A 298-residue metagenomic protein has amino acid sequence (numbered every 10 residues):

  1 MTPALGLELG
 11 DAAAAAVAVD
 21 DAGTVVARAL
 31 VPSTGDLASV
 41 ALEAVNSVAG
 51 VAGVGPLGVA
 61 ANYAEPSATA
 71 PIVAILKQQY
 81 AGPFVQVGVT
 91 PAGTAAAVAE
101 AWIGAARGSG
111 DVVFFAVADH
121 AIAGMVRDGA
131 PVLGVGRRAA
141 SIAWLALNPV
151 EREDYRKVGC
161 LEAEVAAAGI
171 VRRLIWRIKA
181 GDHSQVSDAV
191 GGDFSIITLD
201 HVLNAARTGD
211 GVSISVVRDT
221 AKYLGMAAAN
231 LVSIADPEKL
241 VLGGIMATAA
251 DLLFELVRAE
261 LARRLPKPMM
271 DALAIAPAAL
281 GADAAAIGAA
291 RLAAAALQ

Functional and structural regions predicted by a protein language model:
M1-P56, S67-A70, A74-V85, A99-S109 (+1 more regions): ATP-binding/phosphotransfer module of carbohydrate and carboxylate kinases, centering on a glycine-rich
A4-E8, P56-A60, D111-A116, I122-G124: Short glycine-aspartate micro-motif
L57-A61, V73-Y80, V87, V135-R137 (+1 more regions): Generic low-polarity alpha-helical segments
G58, G124, A140-A143, G225 (+1 more regions): Glycine-centered structural positions embedded in regular secondary structure
N62-E65, A118-H120, M246-A247: Short glycine-rich anion-binding loops that position phosphate/pyrophosphate groups of nucleotides and phosphorylated
V89-G93: Short loop/edge segments at beta-strand edges and connector loops that shape dinucleotide/nucleotide cofactor-binding
A96-W102, M125, L145: Adenylate-forming
S109-A168: Glycine-rich phosphate-binding loop of actin/hexokinase-like ATP-binding domains
